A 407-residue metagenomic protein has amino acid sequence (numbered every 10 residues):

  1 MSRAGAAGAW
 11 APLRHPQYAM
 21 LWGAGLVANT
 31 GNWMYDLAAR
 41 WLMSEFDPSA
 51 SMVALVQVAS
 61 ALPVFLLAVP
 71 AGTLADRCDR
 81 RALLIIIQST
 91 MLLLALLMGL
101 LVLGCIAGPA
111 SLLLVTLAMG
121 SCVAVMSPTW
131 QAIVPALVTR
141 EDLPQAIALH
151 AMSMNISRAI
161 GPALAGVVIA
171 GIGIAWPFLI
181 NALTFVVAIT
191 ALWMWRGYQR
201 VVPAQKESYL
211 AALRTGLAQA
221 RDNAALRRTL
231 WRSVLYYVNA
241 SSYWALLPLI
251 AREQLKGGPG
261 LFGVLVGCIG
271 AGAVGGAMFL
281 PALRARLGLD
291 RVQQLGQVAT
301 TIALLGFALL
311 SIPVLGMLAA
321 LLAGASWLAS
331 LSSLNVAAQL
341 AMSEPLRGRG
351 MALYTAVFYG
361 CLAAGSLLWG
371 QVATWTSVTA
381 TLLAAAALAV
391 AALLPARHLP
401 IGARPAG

Functional and structural regions predicted by a protein language model:
M1-G407: Alpha-helical transmembrane-bundle signature of multi-pass membrane transport and export proteins
